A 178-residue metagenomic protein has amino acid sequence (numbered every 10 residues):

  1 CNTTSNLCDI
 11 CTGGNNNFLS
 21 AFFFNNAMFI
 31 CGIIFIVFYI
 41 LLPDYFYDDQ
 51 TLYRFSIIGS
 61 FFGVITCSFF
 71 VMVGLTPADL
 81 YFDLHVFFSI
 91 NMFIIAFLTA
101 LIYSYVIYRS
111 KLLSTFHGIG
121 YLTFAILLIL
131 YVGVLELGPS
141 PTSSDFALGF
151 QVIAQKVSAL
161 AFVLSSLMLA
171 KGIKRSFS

Functional and structural regions predicted by a protein language model:
C1-T4: Interfacial/capping segments of alpha-helical transmembrane domains
L7-L41: Individual transmembrane alpha-helix segments
I10-T12, S68-F82, L128-D145: C-terminal ends of transmembrane alpha-helices and the immediately adjacent extracellular/lumenal or cytosolic loop
T12-F22, Y47-I57, L80-F87, L112-T115 (+1 more regions): Juxtamembrane loop-transmembrane helix junctions in multi-pass integral membrane proteins, especially the extracellular
S20-I30, I58-I65, H85-I95, G120-T123 (+2 more regions): Physicochemical signature of membrane-embedded alpha-helices that form the seven-helix bundle of GPCRs, emphasizing
F35-G63: Cytoplasmic juxtamembrane regions at transmembrane-helix boundaries
G63-I107: Membrane-proximal helix-loop-helix units in multi-pass membrane proteins
L101-S178: Terminal transmembrane helical module of multi-pass membrane proteins
